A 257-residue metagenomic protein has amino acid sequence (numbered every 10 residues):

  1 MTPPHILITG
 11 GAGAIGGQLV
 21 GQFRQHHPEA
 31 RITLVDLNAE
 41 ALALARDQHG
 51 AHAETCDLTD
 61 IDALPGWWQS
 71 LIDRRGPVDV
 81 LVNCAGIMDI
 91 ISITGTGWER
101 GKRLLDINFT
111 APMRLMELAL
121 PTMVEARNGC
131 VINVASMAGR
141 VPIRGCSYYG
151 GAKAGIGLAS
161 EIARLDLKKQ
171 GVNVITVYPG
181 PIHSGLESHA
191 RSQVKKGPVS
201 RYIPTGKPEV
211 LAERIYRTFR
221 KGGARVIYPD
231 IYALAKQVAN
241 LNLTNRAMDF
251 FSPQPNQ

Functional and structural regions predicted by a protein language model:
A12-G13: Conserved glycine-rich cofactor-binding loop
C84-D89: Conserved NAD(P)H cofactor-binding loop of Rossmann-fold oxidoreductase domains
S92-I93, R100-L105: Substrate-binding pocket helix/loop in short-chain dehydrogenase/reductase
T94, I143-S147: Active-site loop immediately N-terminal to the catalytic Tyr-X3-Lys motif of short-chain dehydrogenase/reductase
M116, A152: Active-site helix of classical SDR
S136: Residue(s) in the substrate-gating loop at a strand-loop-helix junction that position the organic substrate next
L165, K169-D230: SDR active-site lid
